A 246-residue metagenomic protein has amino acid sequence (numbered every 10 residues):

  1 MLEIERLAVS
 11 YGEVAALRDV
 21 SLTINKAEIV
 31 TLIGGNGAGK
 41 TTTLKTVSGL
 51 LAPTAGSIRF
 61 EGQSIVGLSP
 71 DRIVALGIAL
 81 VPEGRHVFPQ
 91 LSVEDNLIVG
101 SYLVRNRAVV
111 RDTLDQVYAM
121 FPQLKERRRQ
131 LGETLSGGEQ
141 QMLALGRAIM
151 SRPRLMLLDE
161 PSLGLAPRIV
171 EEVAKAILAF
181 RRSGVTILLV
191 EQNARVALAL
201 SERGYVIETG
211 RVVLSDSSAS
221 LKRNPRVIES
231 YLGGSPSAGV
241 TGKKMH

Functional and structural regions predicted by a protein language model:
G12, L68, V93-D112, M120-K125 (+3 more regions): ABC-type ATPase nucleotide-binding domains, specifically the catalytic core motifs of the NBD
I33-G35: The feature captures the beta-strand-to-loop junction immediately N-terminal to the Walker
S48: Helix-to-loop junction immediately C-terminal to a conserved catalytic motif
G56-Q63, L76, V109-L114, D216: Conserved ABC transporter NBD signature motif
L131-L135, E139: Conserved ABC ATPase signature
A148-I149: ABC ATPase C-loop
E171-S183: Helical segment within the ABC ATPase nucleotide-binding domain
